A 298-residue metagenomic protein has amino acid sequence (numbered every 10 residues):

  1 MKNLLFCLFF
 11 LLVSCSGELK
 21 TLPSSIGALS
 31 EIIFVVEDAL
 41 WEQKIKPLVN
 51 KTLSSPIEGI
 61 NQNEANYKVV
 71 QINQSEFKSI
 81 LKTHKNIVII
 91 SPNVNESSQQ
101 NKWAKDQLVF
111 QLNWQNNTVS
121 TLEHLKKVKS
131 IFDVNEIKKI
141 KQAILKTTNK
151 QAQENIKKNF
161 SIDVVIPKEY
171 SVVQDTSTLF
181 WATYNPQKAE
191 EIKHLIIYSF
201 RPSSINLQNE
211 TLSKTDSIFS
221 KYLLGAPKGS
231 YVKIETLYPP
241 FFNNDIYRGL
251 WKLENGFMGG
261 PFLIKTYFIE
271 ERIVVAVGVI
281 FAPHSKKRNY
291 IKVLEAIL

Functional and structural regions predicted by a protein language model:
M1-L4: Positively charged n-region of N-terminal signal peptides that target proteins for export
L11-S14: C-terminal motif of bacterial Sec signal peptides marking the signal peptidase cleavage site
E18-Q107: Start-of-domain marker
L19, A39, P167-K221, L253-N255: Secretory pathway targeting signatures of secreted, lumenal, and periplasmic proteins
K20, I72-W114, S220-V275, S285-R288: Signature of long, low-cysteine stretches enriched in small and polar/charged residues
S91-T147: Surface-exposed, polar helix/loop patches in the mature regions of secreted/periplasmic/lumenal proteins that form
V119-K139, V164, Y170, V274-L298: Surface-exposed amphipathic alpha-helical segments
L145-Q174: N-terminal "mature-domain start" segment
